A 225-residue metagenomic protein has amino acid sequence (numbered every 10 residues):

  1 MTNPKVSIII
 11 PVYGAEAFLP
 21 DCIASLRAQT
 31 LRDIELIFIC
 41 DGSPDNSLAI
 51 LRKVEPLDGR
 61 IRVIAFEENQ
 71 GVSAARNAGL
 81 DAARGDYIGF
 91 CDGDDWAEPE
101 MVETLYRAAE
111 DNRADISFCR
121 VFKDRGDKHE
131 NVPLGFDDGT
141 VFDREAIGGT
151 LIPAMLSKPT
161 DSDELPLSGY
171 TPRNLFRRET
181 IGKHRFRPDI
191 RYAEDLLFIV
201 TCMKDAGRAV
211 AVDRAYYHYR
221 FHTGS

Functional and structural regions predicted by a protein language model:
N3-P4, L31-D33, D58-G59, A83-D86 (+2 more regions): Active-site acidic short loop of glycosyltransferases
P4-S7, E35, L197: Cell-envelope/extracellular polymer assembly enzymes that use nucleotide-activated donors
S7-I10, I37-F38, A65: Short hydrophobic beta-strand elements that form part of the catalytic alpha/beta core underpinning NDP-sugar/donor
G14-A28, I50: Short, well-formed alpha-helical segments that are part of the catalytic scaffolds of diverse glycosyltransferases
P20, D45-V54, R60, W96 (+1 more regions): Acidic helix N-cap motif at the loop->helix transition within catalytic regions of sugar-transfer enzymes
S25, R32, C40-I50, E68 (+1 more regions): A conserved acidic beta->alpha catalytic loop
F66-A83, F90, W96: Glycine-rich, basic loop-to-helix element that forms the pyrophosphate-binding segment of sugar-nucleotide handling
W96-A193, L197-A209, Y217, F221-S225: Donor-binding/catalytic cores of nucleotide-activated saccharide and glycerol-phosphate transferases/polymerases
